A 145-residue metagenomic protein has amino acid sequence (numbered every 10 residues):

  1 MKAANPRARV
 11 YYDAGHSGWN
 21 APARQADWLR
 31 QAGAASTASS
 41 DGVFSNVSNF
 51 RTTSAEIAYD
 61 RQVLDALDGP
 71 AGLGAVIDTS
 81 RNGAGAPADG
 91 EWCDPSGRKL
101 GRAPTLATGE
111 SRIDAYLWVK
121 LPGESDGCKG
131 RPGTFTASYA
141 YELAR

Functional and structural regions predicted by a protein language model:
A4, S17-A140: Surface-exposed substrate-engagement region within the catalytic domains of secreted or surface-exposed extracellular
L143-R145: Structured C-terminal cap/extension of enzyme domains
